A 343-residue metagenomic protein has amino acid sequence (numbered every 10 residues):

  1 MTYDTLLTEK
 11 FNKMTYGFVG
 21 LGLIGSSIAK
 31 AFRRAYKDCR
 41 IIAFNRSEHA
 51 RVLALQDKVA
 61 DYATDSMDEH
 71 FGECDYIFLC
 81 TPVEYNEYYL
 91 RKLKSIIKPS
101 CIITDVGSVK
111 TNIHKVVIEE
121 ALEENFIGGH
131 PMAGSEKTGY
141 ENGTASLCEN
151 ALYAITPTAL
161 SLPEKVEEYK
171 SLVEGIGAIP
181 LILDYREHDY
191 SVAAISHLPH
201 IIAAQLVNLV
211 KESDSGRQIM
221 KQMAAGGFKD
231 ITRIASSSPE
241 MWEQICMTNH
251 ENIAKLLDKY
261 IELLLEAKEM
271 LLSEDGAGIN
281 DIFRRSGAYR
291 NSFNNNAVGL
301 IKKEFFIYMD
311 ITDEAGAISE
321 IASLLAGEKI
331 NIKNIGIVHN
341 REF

Functional and structural regions predicted by a protein language model:
T2-S66, F71-G72, Y76: NAD(P)+-binding Rossmann beta1-loop-alpha1 motif at the extreme N-terminus of oxidoreductases
R46-S47, T81, V106-S108: Short beta->alpha hinge that forms the Motif I/post-I loop of the SAM-binding pocket
Y62, M67-I102: Rossmann-like NAD(P)-binding element
Y89-E141: Rossmann-like NAD(P)(H) cofactor-binding subdomain of soluble oxidoreductases
L147-I234: Internal alpha-helical scaffold of NAD(P)-dependent oxidoreductase catalytic cores
G216-S286: Interdomain hinge/lid region at the active-site interface of Rossmann-like NAD(P)-dependent oxidoreductases
Y289-F343: A conserved regulatory-domain signal marking ACT and ACT-like small-molecule sensing domains and adjacent regulatory
